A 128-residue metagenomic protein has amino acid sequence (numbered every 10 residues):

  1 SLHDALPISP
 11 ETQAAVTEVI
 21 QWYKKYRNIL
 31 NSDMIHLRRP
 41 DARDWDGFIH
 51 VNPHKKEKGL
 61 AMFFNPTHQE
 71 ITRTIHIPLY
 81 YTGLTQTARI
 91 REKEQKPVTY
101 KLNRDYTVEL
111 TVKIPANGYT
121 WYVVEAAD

Functional and structural regions predicted by a protein language model:
S1-L6: Short, small-residue-biased leader/transition segments that mark boundaries at the very start of proteins
P7-N31, A42-V51: Substrate-binding and catalytic surfaces of secreted/luminal carbohydrate-active proteins
P10-K25, I77-T85, I90-Q95: Active/binding-pocket-proximal capping segment
A42-L84: Carbohydrate-binding surface patches
F48-V51, K58-F64, R89-R91, N117-E125: Ordered hydrophobic segments in well-structured contexts
T87-E109: Solvent-exposed beta-strand/loop surfaces of large extracellular or lumenal domains
N103-E125: Intrinsically disordered, low-complexity Pro/Gly/Ser/Thr-rich segments with frequent PxxP/GP/PP motifs and embedded
